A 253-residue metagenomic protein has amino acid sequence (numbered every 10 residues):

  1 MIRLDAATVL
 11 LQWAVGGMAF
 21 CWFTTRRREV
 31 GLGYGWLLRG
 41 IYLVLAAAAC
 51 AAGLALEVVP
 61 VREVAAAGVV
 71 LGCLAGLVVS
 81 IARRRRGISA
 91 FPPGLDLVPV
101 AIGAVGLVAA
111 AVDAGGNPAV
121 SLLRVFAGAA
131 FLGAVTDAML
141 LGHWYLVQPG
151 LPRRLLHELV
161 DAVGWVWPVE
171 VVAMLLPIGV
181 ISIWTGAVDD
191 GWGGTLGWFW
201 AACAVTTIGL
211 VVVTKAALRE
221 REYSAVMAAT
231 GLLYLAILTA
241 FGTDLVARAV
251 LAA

Functional and structural regions predicted by a protein language model:
I2-R86, F91-A111, V125-W144, D161-W184 (+1 more regions): Hydrophobic cores of alpha-helical transmembrane segments in multi-pass integral membrane proteins
G115, V120, A187-F199: Membrane-interface segments at transmembrane helix junctions and kinks in multi-pass inner-membrane proteins
W144, Q148-R153, I183-D190: Membrane-interface interhelical connector segments
H157: Basic (Lys/Arg-enriched) interaction patch that binds polyanionic ligands
